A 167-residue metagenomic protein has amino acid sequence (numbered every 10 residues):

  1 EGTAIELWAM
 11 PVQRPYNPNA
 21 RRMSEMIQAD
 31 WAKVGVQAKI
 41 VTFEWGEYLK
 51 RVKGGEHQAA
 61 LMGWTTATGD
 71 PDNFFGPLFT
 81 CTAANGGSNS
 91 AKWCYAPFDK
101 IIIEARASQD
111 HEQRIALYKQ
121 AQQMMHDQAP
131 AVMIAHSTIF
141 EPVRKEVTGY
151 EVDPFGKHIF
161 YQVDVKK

Functional and structural regions predicted by a protein language model:
G2-R14, A38-K39, Q58-A59: Short, well-ordered beta-strand elements
P11, P18-Q28, K33, W45-K167: Detector for C-terminal structural segments
T42: Conserved residues in the N-terminal Rossmann fold of short-chain dehydrogenase/reductase
